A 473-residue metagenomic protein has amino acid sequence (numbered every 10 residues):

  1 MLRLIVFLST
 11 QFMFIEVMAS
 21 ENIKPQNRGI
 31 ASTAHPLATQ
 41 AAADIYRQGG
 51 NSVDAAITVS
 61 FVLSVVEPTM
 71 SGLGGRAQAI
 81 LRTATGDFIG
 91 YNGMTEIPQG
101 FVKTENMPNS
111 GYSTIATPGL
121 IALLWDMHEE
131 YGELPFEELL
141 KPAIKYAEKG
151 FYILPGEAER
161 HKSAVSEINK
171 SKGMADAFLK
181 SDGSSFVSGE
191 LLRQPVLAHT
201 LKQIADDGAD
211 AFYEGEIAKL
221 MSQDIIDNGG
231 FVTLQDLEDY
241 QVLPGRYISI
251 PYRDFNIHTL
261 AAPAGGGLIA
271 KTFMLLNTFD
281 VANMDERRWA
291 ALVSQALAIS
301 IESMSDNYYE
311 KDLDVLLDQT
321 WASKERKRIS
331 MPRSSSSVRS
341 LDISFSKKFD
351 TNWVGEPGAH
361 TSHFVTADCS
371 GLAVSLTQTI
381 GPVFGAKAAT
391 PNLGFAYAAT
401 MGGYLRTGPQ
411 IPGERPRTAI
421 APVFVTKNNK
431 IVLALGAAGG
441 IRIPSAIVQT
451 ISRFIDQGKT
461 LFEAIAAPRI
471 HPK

Functional and structural regions predicted by a protein language model:
R3-E16: Bacterial N-terminal signal peptides
A19-Q40, D44, Q48-G208, F212-F255 (+4 more regions): Noncatalytic scaffold domains of N-terminal-nucleophile
V53, V65-G72, I80-R82, D87-I89 (+4 more regions): Active-site rim segments in enzyme catalytic domains, especially the processed small/beta chain of N-terminal
L197, I447-T450: Feature for intrinsically disordered/low-complexity regulatory segments and propeptides
L243-P244, G358-T361, T418-I420: Short, small/polar residue-rich loop motifs at catalytic or cofactor-binding pockets
T259-A262, G267, N428-I443: Extended C-terminal regions of large enzymes
D280-T379, L393: Internal maturation/activation junctions in enzymes
F454-K473: Compact, glycine/acidic-enriched structural inserts
